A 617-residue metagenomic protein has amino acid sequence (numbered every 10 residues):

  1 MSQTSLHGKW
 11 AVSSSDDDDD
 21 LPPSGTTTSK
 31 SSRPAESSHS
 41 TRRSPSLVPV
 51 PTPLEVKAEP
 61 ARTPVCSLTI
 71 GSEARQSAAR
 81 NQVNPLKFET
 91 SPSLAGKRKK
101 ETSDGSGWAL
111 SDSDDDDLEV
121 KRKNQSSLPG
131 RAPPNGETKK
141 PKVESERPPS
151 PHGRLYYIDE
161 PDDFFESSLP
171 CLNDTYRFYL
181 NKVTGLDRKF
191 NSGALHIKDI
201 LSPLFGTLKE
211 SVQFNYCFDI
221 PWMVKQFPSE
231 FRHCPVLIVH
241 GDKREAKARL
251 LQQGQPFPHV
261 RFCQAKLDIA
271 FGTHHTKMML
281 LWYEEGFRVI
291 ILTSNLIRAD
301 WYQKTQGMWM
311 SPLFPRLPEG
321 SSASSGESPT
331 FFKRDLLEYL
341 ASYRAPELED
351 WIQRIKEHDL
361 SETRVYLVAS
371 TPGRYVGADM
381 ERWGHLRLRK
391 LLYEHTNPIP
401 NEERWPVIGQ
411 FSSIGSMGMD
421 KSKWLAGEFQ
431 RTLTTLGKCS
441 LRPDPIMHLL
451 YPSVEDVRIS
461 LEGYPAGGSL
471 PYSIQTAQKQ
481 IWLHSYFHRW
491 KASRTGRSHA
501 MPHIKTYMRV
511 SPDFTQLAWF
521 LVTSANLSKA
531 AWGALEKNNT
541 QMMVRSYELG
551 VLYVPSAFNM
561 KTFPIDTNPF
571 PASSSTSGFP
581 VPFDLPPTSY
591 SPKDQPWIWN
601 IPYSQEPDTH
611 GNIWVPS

Functional and structural regions predicted by a protein language model:
S2-S617: PLD/PLD-like phosphodiesterase catalytic module centered on the HKD motif
